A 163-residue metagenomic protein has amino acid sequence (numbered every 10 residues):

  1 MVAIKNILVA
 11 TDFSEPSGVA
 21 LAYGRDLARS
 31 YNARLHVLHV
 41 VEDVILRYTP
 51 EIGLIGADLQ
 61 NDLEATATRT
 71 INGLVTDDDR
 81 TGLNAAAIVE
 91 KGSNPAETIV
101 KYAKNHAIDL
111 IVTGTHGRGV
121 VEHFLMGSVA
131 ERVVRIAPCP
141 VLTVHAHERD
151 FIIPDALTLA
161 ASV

Functional and structural regions predicted by a protein language model:
V2, S30, T76-I111, R149-I153 (+1 more regions): Structural beta-alpha unit
V2-L54, I136, A146-R149, A156-V163: Small/aliphatic-rich secondary-structure junction motif
R25, V75, V100, E131: Active-site phosphate/pyrophosphate- and oxyanion-stabilizing loops and adjacent acidic/basic residues in soluble
L38, A86-E90, L142: General small-molecule cofactor/ligand-binding pocket signal
V44-I45, P95, V120, F151: Generic structural signal for helix capping and beta-alpha/helix-loop junctions
I55-R69: A short acidic, glycine-rich active-site loop that binds or catalyzes chemistry on phosphate/adenosine moieties
L110-R132, D150-I152: Glycine-rich, Arg-bearing micro-motifs that act as flexible, cationic patches
